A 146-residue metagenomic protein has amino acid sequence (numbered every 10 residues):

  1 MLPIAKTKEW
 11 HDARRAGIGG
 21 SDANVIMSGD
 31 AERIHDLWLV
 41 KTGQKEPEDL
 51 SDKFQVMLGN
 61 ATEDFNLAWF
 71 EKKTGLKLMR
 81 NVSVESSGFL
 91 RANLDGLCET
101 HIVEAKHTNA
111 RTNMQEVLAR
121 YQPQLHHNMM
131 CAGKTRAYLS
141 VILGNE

Functional and structural regions predicted by a protein language model:
M1-A61, F65: Charged, glycine-rich intrinsically disordered N-terminal tails and low-complexity linkers that flank
V56, K72-E146: Nucleic-acid nuclease catalytic cores
